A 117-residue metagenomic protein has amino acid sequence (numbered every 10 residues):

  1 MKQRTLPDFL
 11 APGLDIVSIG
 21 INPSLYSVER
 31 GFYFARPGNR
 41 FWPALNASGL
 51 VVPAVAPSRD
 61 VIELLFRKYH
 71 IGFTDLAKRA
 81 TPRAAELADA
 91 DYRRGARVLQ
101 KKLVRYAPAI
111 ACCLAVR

Functional and structural regions predicted by a protein language model:
M1-I110, R117: A polyanion-binding, active-site-adjacent surface
